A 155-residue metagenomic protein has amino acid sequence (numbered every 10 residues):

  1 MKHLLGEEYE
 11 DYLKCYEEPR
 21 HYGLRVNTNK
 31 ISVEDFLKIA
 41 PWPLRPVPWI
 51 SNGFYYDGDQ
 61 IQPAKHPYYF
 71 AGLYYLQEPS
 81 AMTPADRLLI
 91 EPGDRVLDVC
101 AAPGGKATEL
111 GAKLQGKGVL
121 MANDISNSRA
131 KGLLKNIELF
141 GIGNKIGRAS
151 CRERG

Functional and structural regions predicted by a protein language model:
M1-R154: S-adenosylmethionine
